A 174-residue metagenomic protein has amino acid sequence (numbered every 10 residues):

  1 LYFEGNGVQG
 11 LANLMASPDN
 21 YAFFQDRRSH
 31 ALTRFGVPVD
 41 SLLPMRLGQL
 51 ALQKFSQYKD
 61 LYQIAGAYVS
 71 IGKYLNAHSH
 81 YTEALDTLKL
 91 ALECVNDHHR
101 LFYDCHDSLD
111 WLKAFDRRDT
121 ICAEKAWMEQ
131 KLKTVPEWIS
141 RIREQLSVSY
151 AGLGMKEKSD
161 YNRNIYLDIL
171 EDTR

Functional and structural regions predicted by a protein language model:
P18-D26, F35-M45, Y58-D60, T82-L85 (+1 more regions): Hydrophobic positions within repeat-based interaction scaffolds
P44-K54: Amphipathic alpha-helices of TPR/Sel1-like and other helical repeat/solenoid scaffolds
L52, L75, L85-L88, L92: Generic leucine side-chain signal with a strong bias for well-ordered alpha-helical environments
L61-N76, S147: Internal alpha-helical scaffold/solenoid segments in large eukaryotic proteins
